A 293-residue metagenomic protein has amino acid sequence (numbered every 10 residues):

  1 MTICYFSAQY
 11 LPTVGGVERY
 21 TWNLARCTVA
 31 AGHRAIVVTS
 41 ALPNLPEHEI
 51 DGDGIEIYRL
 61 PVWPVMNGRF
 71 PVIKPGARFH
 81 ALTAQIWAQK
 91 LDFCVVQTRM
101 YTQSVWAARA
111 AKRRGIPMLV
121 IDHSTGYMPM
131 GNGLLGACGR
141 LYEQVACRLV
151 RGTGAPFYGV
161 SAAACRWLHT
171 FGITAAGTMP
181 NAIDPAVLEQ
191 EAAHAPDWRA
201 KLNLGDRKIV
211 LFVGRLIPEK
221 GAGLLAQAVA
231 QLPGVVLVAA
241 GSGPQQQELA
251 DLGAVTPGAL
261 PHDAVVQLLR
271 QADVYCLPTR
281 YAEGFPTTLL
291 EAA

Functional and structural regions predicted by a protein language model:
M1-L45, E49-R59, W87, I116 (+1 more regions): N-terminal subdomain of nucleotide-sugar transferases
R19, K208-Q231, P244-Q247: A conserved mid-protein helix/loop that constitutes part of the nucleotide-sugar donor-binding site
A41, A163, A182: Carbohydrate-associated surface elements
P61-T98, T102-R109, R113, R140-L149: An amphipathic, basic-hydrophobic alpha-helix
P117-L119, G126-V150, Y158, R166: Nucleotide-sugar donor phosphate/pyrophosphate-binding loop at the beta->alpha transition of glycosyltransferases
E189-L204: A short helix/loop element that forms part of the nucleotide-sugar donor recognition site in Leloir-type
Q247-Q267: Nucleotide-activated donor-binding/catalytic signature segment of Leloir-type glycosyltransferases, i.e., the conserved
R270-G284: Acidic donor-binding loop of glycosyltransferase active sites
